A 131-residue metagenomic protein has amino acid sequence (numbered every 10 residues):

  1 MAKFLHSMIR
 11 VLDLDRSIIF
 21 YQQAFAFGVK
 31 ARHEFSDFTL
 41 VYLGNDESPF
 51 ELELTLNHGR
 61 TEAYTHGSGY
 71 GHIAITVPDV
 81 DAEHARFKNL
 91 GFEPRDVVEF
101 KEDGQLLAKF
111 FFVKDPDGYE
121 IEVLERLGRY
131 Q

Functional and structural regions predicted by a protein language model:
M1-I18, Y70-I75, L124-Q131: N-terminal beta-strand motif that seeds the catalytic metal site of vicinal oxygen chelate
A2, M8-E51, N89: Core segments of cupin and vicinal oxygen chelate
F20, V80-R86: Short amphipathic alpha-helices within nucleic acid-binding modules
D37, G69, L107: Exposed loop/turn and edge beta-strand positions of beta-sandwich/beta-sheet ligand-binding modules
D46, T55-N57, R126: Generic beta-structure capping elements
E47-F50, G59-T61, P78-V80: Short, charged/polar surface micro-motifs in flexible loops or helix N-caps
I75, H84-Q131: Vicinal oxygen chelate
